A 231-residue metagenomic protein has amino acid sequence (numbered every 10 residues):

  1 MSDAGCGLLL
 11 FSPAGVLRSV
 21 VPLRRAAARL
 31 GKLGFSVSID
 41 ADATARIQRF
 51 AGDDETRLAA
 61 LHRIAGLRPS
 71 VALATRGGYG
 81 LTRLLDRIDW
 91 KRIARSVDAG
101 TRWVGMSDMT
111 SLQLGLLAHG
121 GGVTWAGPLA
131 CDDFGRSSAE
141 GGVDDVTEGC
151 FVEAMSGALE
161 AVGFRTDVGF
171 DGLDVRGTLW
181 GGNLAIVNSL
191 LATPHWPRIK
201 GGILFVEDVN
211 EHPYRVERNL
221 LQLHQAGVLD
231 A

Functional and structural regions predicted by a protein language model:
M1-R68: ATP/NTP phosphate-donor binding region
D3, K91-A99, A226-A231: Short, conserved loop/helix-junction motifs that constitute active-site signature segments in enzyme catalytic cores
R24-R29, D89, N219-Q225: Short, solvent-exposed amphipathic alpha-helical segments in soluble enzyme and RNA/protein-processing domains
V71-R87, M106: N-terminal glycine-rich "phosphate-gripper" loop used for MgATP/nucleotide binding and carboxylate activation
W90-G115, V123-A130: Short, acidic/small-residue loops that bind anionic groups at enzyme active sites
G122-N188, A192: Conserved anion/nucleotide-ligand pocket segment
H195-A231: Internal helical hairpin/lid segments
